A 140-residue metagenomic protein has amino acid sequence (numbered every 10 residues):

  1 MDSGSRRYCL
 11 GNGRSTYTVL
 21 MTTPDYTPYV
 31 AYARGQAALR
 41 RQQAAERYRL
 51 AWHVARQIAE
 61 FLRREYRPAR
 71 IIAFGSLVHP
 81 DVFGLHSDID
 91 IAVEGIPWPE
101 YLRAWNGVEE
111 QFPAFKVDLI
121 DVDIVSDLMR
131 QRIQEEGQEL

Functional and structural regions predicted by a protein language model:
D2-A69, H79-L85, G95-L140: Catalytic core of pol beta-like nucleotidyltransferases
A73-S76: Glycine-rich beta-strand-to-loop/alpha-helix junction loops that act as flexible
